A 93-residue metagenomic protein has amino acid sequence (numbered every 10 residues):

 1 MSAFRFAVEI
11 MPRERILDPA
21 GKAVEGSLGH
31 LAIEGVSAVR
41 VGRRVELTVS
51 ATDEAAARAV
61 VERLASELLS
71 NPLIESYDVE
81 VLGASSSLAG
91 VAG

Functional and structural regions predicted by a protein language model:
M1-G93: Long, contiguous binding/interaction regions
